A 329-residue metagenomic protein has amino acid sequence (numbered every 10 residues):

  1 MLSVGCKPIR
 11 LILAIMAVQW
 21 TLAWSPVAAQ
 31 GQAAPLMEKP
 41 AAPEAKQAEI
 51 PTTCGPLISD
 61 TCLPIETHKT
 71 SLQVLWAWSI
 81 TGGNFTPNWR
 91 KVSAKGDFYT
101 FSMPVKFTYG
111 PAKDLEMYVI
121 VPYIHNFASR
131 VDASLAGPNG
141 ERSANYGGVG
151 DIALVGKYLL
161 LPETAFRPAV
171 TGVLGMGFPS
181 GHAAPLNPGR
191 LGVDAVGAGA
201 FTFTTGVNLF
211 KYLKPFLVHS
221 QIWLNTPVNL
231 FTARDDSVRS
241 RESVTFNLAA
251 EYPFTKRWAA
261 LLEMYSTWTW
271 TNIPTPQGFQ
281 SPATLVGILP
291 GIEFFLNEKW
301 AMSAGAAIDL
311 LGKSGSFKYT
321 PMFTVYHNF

Functional and structural regions predicted by a protein language model:
M1-E49: Cleavable N-terminal export/targeting peptides
Q30-G181, G189-R239, S243-N328: Transmembrane beta-barrel domains of Gram-negative outer membranes and organellar outer membranes
P185: A surface/extracellular/periplasmic glyco- and lipid-processing/surface-interacting theme
